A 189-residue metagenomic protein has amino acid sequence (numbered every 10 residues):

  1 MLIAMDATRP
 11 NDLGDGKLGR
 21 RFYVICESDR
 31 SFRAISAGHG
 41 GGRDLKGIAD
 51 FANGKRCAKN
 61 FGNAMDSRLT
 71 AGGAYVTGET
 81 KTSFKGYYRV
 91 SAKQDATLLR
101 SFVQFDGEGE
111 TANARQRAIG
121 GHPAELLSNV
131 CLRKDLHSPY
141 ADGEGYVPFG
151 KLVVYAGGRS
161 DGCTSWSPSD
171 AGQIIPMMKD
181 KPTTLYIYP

Functional and structural regions predicted by a protein language model:
M1-D161, S169-M177, K181-P189: Cell wall/extracellular polymer interaction/catalysis modules
W166: A conserved hydrophobic position in a structured secondary element of the catalytic/binding core that shapes
